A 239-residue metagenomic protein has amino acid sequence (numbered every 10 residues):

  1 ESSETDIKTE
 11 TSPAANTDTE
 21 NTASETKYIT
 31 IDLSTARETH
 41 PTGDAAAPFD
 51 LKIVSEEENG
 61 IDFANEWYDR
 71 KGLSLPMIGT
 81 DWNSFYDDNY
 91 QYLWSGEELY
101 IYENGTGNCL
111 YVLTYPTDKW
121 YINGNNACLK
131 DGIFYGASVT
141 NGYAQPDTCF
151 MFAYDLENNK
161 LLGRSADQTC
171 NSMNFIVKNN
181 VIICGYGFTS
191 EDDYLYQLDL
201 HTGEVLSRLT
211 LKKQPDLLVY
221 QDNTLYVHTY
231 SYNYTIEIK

Functional and structural regions predicted by a protein language model:
E1-D18, T22: Gram-positive cell-envelope targeting signals
E25-M77, N108-D118, K160-D167, L206-T210: Aromatic (tryptophan-biased) beta-strands that constitute blades/sheets of beta-rich domains
P48, L75-Y86, T117-K130, D167-N179 (+1 more regions): Repeated scaffold domains used in trafficking and secretory/extracellular systems, primarily beta-propellers
L93, G136, I183-C184, V227: Residue position within the beta-strands of beta-propeller blades
L93-W94, G142-T148, G187-D193: Short, solvent-exposed loop/turn segments at conserved positions within beta-propeller repeat blades
E98-Y100, F150-F152, Y194-Y196, Y232-Y234: A short loop-to-beta-strand structural motif that recurs across blades of beta-propeller domains
N104-T106, D155-N158, D199-G203, I238-K239: Short loop/turn segments that connect beta-strands within beta-propeller blades
V219-K239: Blade-level signature of beta-propeller repeat domains, shared across WD40, Kelch, NHL, RCC1 and BNR/Asp-box propellers
